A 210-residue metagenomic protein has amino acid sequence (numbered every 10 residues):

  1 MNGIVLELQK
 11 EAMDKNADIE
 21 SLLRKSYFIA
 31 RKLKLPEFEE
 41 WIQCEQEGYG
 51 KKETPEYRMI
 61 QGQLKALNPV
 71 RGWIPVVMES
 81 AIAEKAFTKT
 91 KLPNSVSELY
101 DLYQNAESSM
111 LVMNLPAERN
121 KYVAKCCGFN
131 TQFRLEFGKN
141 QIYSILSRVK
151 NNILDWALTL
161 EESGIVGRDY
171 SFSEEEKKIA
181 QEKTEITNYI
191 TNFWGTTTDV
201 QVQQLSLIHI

Functional and structural regions predicted by a protein language model:
M1-K10: Membrane-interacting alpha-helical segments
E7, D14, D18-S21, K25-F28 (+4 more regions): Charged, amphipathic alpha-helical oligomerization/scaffolding segments
E11-K15, I29, G48, L102-A106 (+1 more regions): Surface-exposed polar/charged interaction patches
A17-G72: N-terminal interaction modules that seed assembly of large macromolecular complexes
V77-I190, W194-T196: Internal, Lys/Arg-enriched amphipathic helical interaction segments that engage polyanionic partners
T198-V200: The right-handed parallel beta-helix/beta-solenoid scaffold, focusing on the short coil/turn and N-cap positions
V202-L205: Function-dense linear segments that define catalytic or interfacial modules in macromolecule-processing proteins
I208-I210: Conserved small/polar residues in nucleotide/adenosyl-binding loops
